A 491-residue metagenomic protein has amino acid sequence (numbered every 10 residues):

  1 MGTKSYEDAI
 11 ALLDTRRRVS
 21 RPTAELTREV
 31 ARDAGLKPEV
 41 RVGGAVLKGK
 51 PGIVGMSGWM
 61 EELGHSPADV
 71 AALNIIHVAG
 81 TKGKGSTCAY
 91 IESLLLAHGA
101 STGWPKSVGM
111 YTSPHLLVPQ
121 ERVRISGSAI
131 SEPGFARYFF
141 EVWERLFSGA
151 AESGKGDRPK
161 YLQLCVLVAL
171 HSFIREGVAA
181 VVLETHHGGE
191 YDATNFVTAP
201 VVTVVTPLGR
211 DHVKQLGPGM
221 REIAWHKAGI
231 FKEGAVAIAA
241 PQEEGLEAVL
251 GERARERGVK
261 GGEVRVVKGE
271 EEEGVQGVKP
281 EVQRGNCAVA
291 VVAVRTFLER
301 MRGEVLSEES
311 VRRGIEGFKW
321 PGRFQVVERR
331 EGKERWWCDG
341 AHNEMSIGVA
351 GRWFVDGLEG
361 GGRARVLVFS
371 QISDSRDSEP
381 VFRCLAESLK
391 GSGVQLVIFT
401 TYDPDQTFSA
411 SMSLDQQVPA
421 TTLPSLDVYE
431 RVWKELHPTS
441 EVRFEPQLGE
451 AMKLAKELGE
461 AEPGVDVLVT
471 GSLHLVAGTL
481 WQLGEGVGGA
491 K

Functional and structural regions predicted by a protein language model:
P22-L36, G44-K48, I53, E61-A72 (+3 more regions): ATP-dependent carboxylate-amine ligase catalytic core
I76-V78: Hydrophobic anchor at the beta1->P-loop junction of P-loop NTPases
S86-I91: Hydrophobic positions on the alpha1 helix immediately C-terminal to the Walker A/P-loop
A180, D192-V204, L208-H212, E222 (+1 more regions): Nucleotide phosphate-binding/pyrophosphate-handling subdomain across enzymes that bind or process nucleotide phosphates
H187-R257, S378-P380: Conserved catalytic-core segment of NTP-binding enzymes
E243-E256, R284, R335-W336, C384-D466: C-terminal helical cap/extension that packs against the catalytic core of soluble nucleotide-cofactor enzymes
S472: Active-site-proximal loop/hinge segments that shape catalytic or ion-binding/gating pockets
